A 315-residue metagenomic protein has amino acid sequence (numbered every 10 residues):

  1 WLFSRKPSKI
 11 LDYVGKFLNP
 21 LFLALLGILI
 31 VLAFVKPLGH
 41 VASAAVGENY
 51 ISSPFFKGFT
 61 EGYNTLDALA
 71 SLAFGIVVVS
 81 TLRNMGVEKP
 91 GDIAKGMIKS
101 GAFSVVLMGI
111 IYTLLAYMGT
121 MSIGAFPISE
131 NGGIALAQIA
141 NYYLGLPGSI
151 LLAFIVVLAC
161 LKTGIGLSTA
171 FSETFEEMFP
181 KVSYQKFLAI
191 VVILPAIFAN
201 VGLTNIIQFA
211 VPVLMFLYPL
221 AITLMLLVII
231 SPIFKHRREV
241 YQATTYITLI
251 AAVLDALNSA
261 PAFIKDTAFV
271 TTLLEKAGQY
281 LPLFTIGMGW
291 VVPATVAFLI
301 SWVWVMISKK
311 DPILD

Functional and structural regions predicted by a protein language model:
W1-L18, N84-V87, I197-F209, M225-H236: Membrane-water interface regions at transmembrane-helix termini and the short interhelical loops of multi-pass membrane
F3-A33, V211-I222, Y241-A251: Membrane-interface loop-to-helix entry segments
K16, K95, L136-I150, E177-Y184: Transmembrane-helix boundary/entry motifs in multi-pass membrane transporters
V31-G39, E48-L115, G148-C160, A243-A256 (+1 more regions): Hydrophobic, membrane-embedded alpha-helices of multi-pass small-molecule transporters
R83-N84, G164-V191: Helix-loop-helix connectors at the membrane interface of multi-pass transporters/channels
V106-A135: Extracellular/periplasmic helix-exit of transmembrane alpha-helices
F171, T204, A210-L217, T223-T272: C-terminal hydrophobic structural anchor segments that stabilize assembly/packing rather than catalytic chemistry
A243-D315: A generic transmembrane alpha-helix motif of multi-pass inner-membrane proteins
